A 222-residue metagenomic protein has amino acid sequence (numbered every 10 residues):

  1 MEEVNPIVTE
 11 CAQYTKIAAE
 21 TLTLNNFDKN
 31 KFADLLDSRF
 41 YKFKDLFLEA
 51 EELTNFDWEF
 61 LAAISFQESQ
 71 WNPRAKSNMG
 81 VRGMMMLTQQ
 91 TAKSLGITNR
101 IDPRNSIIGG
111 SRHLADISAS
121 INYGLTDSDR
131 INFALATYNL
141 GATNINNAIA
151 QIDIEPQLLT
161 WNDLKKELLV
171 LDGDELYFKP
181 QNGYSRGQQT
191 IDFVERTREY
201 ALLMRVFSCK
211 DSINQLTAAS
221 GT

Functional and structural regions predicted by a protein language model:
M1-E3, D129-L203: Catalytic and substrate-binding regions of cell-wall glycan-acting enzymes that process beta-1,4-linked
M1-L48, P73-R74, A218-T222: N-terminal export signals and maturation junctions of secreted/periplasmic proteins
K16-I17, F60-A62, I101, N122-L135 (+1 more regions): Surface-exposed patches in mature extracellular/periplasmic domains of secreted proteins
F27-K29, S69-N78, I117-Y123, L140-I154: Secretory-pathway/luminal and periplasmic proteins that interact with or process carbohydrate-rich
N30-S38, F47-E52, N72-A75, K93-P103 (+3 more regions): Second-shell loop/turn segments in exported
K42, F56-L61, F66, M79-R82 (+1 more regions): Extracytoplasmic
F56-N72, I107-S111, A134-L140, T197: Short, functionally critical alpha-helical segments immediately adjacent to catalytic or ligand/cofactor-binding
R74-T98, N105-D116, G173, T197: Substrate-binding/active-site groove segments that recognize and process beta-1,4-linked N-acetyl-hexosamine
